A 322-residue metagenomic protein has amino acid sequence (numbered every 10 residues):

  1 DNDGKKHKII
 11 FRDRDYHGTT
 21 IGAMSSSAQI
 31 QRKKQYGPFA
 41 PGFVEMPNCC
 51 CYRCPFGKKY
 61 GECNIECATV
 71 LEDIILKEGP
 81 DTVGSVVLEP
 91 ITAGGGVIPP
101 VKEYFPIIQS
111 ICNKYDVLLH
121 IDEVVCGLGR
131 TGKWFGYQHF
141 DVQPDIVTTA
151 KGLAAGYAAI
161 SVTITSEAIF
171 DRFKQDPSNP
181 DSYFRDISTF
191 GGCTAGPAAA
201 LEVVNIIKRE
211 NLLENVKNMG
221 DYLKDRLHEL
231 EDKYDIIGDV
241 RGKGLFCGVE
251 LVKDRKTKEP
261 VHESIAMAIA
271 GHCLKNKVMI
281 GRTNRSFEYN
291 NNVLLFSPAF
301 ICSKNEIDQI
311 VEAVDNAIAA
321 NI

Functional and structural regions predicted by a protein language model:
D1-I322: Conserved N-terminal phosphate-binding loop of PLP-dependent enzymes in the Aspartate aminotransferase
